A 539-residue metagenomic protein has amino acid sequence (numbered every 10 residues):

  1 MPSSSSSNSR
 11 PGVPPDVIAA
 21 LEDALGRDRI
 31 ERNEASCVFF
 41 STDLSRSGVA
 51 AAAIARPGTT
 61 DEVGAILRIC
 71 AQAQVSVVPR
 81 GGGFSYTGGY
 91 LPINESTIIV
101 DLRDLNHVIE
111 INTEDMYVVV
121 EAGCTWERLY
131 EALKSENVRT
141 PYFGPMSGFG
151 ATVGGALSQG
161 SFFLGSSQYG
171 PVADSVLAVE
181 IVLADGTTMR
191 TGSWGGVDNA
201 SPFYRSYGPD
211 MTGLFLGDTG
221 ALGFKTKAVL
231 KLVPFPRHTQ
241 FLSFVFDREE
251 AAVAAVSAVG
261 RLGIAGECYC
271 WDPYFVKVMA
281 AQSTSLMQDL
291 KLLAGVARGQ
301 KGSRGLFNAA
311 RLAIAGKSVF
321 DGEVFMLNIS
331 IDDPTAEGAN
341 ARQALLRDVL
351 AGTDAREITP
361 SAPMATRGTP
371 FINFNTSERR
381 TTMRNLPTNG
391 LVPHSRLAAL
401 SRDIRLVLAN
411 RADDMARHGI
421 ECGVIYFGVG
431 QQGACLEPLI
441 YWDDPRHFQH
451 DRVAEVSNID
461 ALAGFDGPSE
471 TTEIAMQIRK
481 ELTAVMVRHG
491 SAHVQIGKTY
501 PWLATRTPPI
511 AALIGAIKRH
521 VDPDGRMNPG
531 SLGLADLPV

Functional and structural regions predicted by a protein language model:
P2-P11, L44-A50, V75, R80-G82 (+4 more regions): Conserved glycine-rich FAD pyrophosphate-binding loop
A20-S41: Conserved oxyanion/phosphate-binding beta-strand-loop segments in alpha/beta enzyme cores
D28-E34, P141-G144, V253-T284, L293 (+5 more regions): Flexible, glycine/charged-enriched surface loops at secondary-structure junctions
F40-R139, A151-F162: Long, structured ligand/cofactor-binding scaffold of large enzymes
E62-A65, R128, E249-A254, P334-L345 (+2 more regions): Short, conserved charged micro-motifs
I109-I111, A122, E127-I264, C268 (+1 more regions): FAD-binding subdomain of flavoenzyme oxidoreductases
T191-R205, M279-V319, P445-E473: Charged, glycine/proline-rich intrinsically disordered loops and linkers
V245-R248, K317-R356: A conserved active-site cap/scaffold subdomain adjacent to cofactor or substrate pockets
